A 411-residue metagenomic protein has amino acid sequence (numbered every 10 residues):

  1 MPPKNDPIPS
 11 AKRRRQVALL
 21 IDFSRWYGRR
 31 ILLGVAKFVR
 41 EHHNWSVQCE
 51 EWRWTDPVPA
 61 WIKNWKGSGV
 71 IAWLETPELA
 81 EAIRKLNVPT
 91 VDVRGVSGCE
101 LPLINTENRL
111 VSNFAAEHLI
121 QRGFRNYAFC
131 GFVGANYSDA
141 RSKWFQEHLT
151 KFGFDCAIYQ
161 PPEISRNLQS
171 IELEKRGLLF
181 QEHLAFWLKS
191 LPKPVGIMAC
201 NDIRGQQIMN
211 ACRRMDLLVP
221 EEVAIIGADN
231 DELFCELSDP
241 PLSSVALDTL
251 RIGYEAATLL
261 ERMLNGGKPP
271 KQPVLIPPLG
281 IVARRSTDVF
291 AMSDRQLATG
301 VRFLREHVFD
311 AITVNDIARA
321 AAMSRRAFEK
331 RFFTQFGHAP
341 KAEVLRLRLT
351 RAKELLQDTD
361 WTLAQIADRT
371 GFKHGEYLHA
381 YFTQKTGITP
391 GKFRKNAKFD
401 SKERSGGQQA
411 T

Functional and structural regions predicted by a protein language model:
M1-G69, E78-R325, E329, T334 (+8 more regions): Bacterial carbohydrate/catabolite-sensing allosteric modules
T313, A339, T362-L363, H374 (+1 more regions): Residues that mark the N-terminal boundary/hinge immediately upstream of a DNA-recognition element
F332-A342, Y381-F393: A secondary-structure capping/hinge motif
R369, K385-I388, A410: Intrinsically disordered/low-complexity terminal segments and short unstructured peptides
L378: Binding-interface segments
S405-T411: C-terminal secondary-structure termini that scaffold catalytic or DNA-interacting sites
